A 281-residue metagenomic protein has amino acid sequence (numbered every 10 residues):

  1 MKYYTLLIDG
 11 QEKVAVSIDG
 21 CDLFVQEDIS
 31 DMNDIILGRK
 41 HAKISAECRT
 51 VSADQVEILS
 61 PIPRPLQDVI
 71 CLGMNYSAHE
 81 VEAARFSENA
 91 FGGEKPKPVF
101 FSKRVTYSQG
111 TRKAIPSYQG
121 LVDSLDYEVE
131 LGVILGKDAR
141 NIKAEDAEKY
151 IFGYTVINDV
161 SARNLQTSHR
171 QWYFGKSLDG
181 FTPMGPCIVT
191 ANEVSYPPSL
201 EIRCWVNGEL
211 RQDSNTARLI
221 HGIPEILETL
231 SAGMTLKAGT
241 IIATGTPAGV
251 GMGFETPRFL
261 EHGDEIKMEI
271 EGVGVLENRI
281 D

Functional and structural regions predicted by a protein language model:
M1-E94, P98, K267: N-terminal non-catalytic cap/leader segment that marks the start of a structured domain
Y4, L59-P61, E88-F91, P116-L125 (+3 more regions): A generic local secondary-structure boundary/capping motif
R49-V51, E57, H79, R163-D281: Catalytic-pocket segment enriched in acidic/His residues
S60-I62, D68, G93, D123-L125 (+3 more regions): Residue "hotspots" at secondary-structure boundaries inside conserved domains
E88-Q109, Y127, E261-E271: Structural signature of FAD isoalloxazine-binding scaffolds in flavoprotein oxidoreductases
G93-K103, D146-F174, L178-D179, L219-H221: Flexible glycine-rich active-site/ligand-binding loops centered on an Asp-His dyad
G110-A147, F152, I157-S161: Non-heme Fe(II) oxygenase catalytic core, chiefly the N-lobe of the double-stranded beta-helix
